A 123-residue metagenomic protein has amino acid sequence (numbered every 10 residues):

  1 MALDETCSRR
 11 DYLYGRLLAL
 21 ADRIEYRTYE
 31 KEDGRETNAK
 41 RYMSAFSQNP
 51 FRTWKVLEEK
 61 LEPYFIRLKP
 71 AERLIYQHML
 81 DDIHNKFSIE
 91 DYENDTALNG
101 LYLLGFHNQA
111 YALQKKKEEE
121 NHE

Functional and structural regions predicted by a protein language model:
M1-E123: Intrinsic-disorder/low-complexity detector
